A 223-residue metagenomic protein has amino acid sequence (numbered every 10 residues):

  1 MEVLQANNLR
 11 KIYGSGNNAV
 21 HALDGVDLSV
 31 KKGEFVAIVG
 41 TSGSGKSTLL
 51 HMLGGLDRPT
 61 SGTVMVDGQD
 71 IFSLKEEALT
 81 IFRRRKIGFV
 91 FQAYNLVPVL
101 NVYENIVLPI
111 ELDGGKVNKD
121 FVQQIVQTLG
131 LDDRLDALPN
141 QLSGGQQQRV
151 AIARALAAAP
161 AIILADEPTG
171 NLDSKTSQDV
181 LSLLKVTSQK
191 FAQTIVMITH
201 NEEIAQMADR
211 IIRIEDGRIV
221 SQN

Functional and structural regions predicted by a protein language model:
E2-I214: ABC family nucleotide-binding domain
I211-N223: H-loop (His-switch) and adjacent beta-strand-loop-beta switch element of ABC-type ATPase nucleotide-binding domains
